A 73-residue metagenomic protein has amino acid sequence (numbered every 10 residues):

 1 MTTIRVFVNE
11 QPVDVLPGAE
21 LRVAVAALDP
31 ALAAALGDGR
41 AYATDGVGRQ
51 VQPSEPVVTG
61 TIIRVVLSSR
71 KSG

Functional and structural regions predicted by a protein language model:
M1-G73: Ubiquitin-like/PB1-type beta-grasp interaction modules and other compact soluble beta-rich domains
